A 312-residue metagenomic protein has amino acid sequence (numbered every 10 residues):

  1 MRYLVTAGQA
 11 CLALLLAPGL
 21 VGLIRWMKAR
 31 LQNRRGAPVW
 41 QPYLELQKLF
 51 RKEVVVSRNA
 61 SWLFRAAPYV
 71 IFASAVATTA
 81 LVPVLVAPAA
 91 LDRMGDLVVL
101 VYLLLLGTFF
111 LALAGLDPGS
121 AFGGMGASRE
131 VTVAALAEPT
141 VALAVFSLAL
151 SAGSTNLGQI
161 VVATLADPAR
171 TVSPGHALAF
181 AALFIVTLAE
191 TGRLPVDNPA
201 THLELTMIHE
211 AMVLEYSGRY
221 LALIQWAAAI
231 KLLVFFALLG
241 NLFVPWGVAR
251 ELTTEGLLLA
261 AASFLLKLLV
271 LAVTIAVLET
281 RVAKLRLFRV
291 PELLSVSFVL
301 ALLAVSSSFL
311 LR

Functional and structural regions predicted by a protein language model:
T6-L20, D92-L105, A169-E190, L257-A260: Alpha-helical transmembrane segments
G19-M27, G107-G115, A181-N198, L269-L278: Transmembrane alpha-helical segments that form the membrane-embedded catalytic/substrate-channel core of multi-pass
N33-F50, N198-Y220: Juxtamembrane inter-helical linkers in multi-pass membrane proteins
E45-F64, A121-M125, V213-Y220: Cytosolic juxtamembrane amphipathic/interface segments immediately preceding and feeding into a transmembrane helix
V54-S57, V76-D92, L111-S120, L150-N156 (+1 more regions): Transmembrane alpha-helix boundary signature
A89-R93, S147-L178: Juxtamembrane/interfacial segments at transmembrane-helix boundaries in multi-pass membrane proteins
V99-A114, A135-A152: Mid-bilayer segments of alpha-helical transmembrane spans in multi-pass integral membrane proteins that mediate
T274-L300: Interfacial loop-to-transmembrane junctions
